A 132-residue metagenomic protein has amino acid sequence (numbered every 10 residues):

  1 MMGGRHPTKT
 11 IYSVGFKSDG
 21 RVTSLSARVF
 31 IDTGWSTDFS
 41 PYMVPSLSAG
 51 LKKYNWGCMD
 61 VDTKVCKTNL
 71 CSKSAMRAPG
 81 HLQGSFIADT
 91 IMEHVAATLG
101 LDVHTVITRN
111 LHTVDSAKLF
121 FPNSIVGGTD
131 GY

Functional and structural regions predicted by a protein language model:
M1, D32-S36, T113-K118: Flexible loop/turn segments at secondary-structure boundaries
M1, T23-R28, H104-H112: Beta-strand segments within the central parallel beta-sheet cores of soluble alpha/beta enzyme folds
M2-H6: Short glycine-biased active-site loop of nucleotidyltransferases that positions the nucleotide triphosphate and helps
P7-T90: Glycine-rich loop/linker segments at domain edges
A75-Y132: N-terminal leader/propeptide and maturation segments of large enzyme subunits in energy/redox metabolism and hydrolases
